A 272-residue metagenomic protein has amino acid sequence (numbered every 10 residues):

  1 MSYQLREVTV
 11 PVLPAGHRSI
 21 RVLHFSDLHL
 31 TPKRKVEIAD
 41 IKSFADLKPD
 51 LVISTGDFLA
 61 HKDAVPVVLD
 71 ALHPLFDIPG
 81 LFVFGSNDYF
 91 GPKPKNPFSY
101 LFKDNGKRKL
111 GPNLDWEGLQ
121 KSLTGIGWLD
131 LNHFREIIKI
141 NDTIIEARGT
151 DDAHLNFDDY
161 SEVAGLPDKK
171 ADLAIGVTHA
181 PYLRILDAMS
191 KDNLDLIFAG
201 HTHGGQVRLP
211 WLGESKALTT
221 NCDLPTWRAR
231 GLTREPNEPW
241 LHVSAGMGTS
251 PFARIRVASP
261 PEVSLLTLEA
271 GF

Functional and structural regions predicted by a protein language model:
M1-G16: N-terminal membrane-anchoring alpha-helices
S19-H29, I144-A153, I175-H179, P239-G246: Active-site-proximal beta-strand elements of phosphoester/diester hydrolases
V22-I38, L59-A60, F90-G111, W211-P225 (+1 more regions): Acidic/histidine-rich helix-loop elements that form or flank divalent-metal/phosphate-binding sites at the catalytic
H24-S26, L51-D57, G80-S86, L131-H133 (+3 more regions): Active-site neighborhood of phospho(di)ester-bond hydrolases with catalytic His/Asp-centered motifs
V36-I138: Core catalytic region of metal-dependent phosphoesterases/phosphodiesterases, especially metallo-beta-lactamase-like
D46-L47, L72-D77, L166-K170, M189-D192: Short, conserved loop/helix-junction motifs that constitute active-site signature segments in enzyme catalytic cores
K95-W128, N132-R135, I140-D187, A253-R256: Binuclear metal-dependent hydrolase catalytic cores centered on His/Asp/Glu-rich metal-binding motifs
P181-S264, F272: Conserved beta-sheet core of the metallophosphoesterase superfamily
